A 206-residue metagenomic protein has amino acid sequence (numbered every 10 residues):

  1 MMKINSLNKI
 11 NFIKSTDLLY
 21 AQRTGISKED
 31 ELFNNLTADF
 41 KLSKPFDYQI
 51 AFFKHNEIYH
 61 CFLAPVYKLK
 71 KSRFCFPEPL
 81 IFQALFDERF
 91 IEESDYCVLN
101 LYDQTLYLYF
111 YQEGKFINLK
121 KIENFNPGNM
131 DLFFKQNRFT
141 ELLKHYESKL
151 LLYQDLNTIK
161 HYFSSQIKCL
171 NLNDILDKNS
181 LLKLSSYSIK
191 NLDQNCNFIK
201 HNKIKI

Functional and structural regions predicted by a protein language model:
M1, E29-D39, G128-N137: Well-ordered, non-membrane alpha-helical segments in soluble/globular domains
M1-L18, Y48, L143-H161, C169-L170: Short glycine-rich phosphate-binding loop at a beta-alpha junction
M1-S15, E88-N118: Gly/Thr-rich phosphate-binding beta-strand-loop-beta motif of the actin/hexokinase/Hsp70
L7-I91: Active-site neighborhood for divalent-cation/phosphate handling
N11, S72-C75, Y162-I175: Active-site regions of enzymes building and remodeling cell-envelope glycoconjugates
L19, R23-G25, Q112-D131: Short glycine-rich, Thr/Ser-proximal phosphate-binding strand/loop in the N-terminal lobe of ATP-dependent enzymes
F82, N171-I206: Glycine-rich phosphate-binding/hydrolytic loop that grips phosphoryl groups
N129-L143, D155-T158: A short, acidic, amphipathic alpha-helical segment used as a generic capping/interface helix at domain edges
